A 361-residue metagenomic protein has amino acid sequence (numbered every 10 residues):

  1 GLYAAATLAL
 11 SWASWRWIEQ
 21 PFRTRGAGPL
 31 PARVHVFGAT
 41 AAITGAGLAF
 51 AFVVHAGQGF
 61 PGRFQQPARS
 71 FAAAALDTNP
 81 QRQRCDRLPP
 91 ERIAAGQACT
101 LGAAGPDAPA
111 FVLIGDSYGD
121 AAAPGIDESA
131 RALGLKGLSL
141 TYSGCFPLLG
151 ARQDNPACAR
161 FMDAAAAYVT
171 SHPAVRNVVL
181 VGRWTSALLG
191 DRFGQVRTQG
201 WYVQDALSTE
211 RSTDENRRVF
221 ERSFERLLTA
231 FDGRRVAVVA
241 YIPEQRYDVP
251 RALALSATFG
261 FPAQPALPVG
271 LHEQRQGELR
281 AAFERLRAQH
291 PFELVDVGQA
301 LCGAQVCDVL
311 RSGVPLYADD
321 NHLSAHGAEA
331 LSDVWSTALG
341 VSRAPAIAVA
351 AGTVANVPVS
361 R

Functional and structural regions predicted by a protein language model:
G1-R361: Extracellular/periplasmic envelope-modification machinery, especially enzymes that add or remove acyl/ester groups on
